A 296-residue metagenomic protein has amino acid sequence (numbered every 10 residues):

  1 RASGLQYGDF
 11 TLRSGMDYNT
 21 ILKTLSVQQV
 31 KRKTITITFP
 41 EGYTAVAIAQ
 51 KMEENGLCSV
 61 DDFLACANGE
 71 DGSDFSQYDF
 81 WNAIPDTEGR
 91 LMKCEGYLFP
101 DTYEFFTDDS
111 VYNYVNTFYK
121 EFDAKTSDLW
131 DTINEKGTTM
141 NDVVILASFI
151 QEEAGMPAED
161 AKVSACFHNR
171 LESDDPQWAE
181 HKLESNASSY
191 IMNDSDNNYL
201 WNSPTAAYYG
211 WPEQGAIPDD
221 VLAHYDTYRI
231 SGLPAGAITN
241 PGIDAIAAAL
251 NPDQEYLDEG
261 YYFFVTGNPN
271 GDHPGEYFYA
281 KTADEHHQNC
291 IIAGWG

Functional and structural regions predicted by a protein language model:
R1-K125: Signal peptide-directed extracytoplasmic domains
L57-C58, G72-G296: Bacterial extracytoplasmic/cell-wall-associated proteins, especially those involved in peptidoglycan
